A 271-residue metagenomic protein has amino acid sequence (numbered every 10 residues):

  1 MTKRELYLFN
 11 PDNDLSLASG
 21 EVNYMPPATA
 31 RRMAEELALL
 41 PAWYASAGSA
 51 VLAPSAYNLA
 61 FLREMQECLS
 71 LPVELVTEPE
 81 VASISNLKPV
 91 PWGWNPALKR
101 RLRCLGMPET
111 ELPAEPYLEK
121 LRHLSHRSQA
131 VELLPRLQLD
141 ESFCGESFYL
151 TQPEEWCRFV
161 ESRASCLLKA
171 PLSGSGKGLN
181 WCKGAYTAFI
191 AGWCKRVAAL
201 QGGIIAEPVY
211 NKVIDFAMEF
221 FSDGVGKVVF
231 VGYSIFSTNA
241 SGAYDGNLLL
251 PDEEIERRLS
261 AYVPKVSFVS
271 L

Functional and structural regions predicted by a protein language model:
M1-W43: N-terminal-proximal low-complexity accessory segments that begin disordered and transition into the first
A30-L39, R127-E132, T187-W193, L259-L271: Well-ordered, non-membrane alpha-helical segments in soluble/globular domains
A30-Y44, V51-R158: Conserved N-proximal alpha/beta basic substrate-recognition cap immediately N-terminal to, or forming the N-lobe
L134, F159-W181, L200-K212: ATP-grasp fold ATP-binding core
D140-G145, L167, K183-N211, S270: Conserved ATP-binding module of the ATP-grasp superfamily
E146-S147, C166-I190, A217, N239-E256: Glycine-rich phosphate-binding loop of ATP-grasp-fold ATP-dependent ligases
I190-G242: Phosphate-binding site of ATP-dependent enzymes
F220-L271: ATP-dependent carboxylate/phosphate-activation module, predominantly the ATP-grasp catalytic core and closely related
